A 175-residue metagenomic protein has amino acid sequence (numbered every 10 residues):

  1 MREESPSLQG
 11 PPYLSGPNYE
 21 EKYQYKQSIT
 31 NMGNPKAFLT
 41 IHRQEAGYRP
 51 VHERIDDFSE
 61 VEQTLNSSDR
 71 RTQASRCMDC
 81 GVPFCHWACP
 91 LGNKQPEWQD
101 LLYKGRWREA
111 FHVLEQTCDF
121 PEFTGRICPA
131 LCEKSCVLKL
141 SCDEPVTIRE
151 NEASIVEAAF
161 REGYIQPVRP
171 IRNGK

Functional and structural regions predicted by a protein language model:
L8-K175: Ferredoxin-type iron-sulfur electron-transfer modules and their immediate structural context
